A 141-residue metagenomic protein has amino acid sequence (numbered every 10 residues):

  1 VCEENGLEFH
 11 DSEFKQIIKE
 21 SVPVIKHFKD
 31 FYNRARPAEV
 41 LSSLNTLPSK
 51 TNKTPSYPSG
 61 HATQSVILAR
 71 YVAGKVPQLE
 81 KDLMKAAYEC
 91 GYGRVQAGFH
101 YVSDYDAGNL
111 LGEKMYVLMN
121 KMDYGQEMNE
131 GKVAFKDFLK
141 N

Functional and structural regions predicted by a protein language model:
V1-H100, L110, K114, L118-N141: Hydrophobic alpha-helical bundle signature of multipass membrane enzymes
A107: Catalytic-core signature of thiol
